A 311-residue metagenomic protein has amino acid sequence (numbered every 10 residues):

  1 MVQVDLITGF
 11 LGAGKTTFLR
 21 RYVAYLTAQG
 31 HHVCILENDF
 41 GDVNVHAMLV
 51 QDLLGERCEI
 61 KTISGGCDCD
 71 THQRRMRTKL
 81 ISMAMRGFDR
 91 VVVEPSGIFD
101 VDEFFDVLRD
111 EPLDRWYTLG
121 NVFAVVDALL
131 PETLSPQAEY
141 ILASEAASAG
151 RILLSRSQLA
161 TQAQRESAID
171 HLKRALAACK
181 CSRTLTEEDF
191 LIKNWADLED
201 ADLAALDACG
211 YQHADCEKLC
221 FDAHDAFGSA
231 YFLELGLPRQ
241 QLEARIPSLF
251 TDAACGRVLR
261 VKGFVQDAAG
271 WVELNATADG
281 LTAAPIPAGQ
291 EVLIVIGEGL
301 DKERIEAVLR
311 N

Functional and structural regions predicted by a protein language model:
V2-T8, A13-S135: Nucleotide-state-sensitive switch-loop elements of NTP-binding domains
C34-L36, K262-V265, V295: Short, hydrophobic beta-strand segments that form beta-sheet elements in well-ordered domains
E37, V126, A276-A278, G297: Flexible glycine-/small-residue-rich
E37, V93-P95, R156, E234 (+1 more regions): Small/polar loops that bind or transfer phosphate-bearing groups
M83, I98-R183: Conserved C-terminal guanine-recognition region of P-loop GTPase G domains, centered on the G4
V92, G228-A230, I294: Short aromatic/hydrophobic contact patches that present stacked aromatics for nucleic-acid/ligand binding
S144, S148-L154, Q158-G289, L300-E303 (+1 more regions): C-terminal accessory "lid"/substrate-recognition subdomains
E291-G297: Short, well-ordered beta-strand elements
